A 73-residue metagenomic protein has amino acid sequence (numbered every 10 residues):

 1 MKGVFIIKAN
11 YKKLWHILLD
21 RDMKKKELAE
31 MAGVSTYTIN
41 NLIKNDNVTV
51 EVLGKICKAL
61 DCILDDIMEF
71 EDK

Functional and structural regions predicted by a protein language model:
M1-K24: A short, Lys/Arg-rich alpha-helix, primarily the initiator
L18, A29, C57: The alpha-helix within a helix-turn-helix
K25, V50-L53: Helix-turn-helix DNA-binding elements, focusing on the entry/boundary residues of the two helices that contact DNA
K26, Y37, D65: Key DNA-contact positions within bacterial/archaeal DNA-binding proteins
V34-V48: Recognition helix of helix-turn-helix/homeodomain-like DNA-binding domains that insert into the DNA major groove
L53-C57, I67-M68: Hydrophobic micro-packing sites on short alpha-helices
D61-K73: Short C-terminal boundary/hinge segments that cap the last helix of small helical domains
